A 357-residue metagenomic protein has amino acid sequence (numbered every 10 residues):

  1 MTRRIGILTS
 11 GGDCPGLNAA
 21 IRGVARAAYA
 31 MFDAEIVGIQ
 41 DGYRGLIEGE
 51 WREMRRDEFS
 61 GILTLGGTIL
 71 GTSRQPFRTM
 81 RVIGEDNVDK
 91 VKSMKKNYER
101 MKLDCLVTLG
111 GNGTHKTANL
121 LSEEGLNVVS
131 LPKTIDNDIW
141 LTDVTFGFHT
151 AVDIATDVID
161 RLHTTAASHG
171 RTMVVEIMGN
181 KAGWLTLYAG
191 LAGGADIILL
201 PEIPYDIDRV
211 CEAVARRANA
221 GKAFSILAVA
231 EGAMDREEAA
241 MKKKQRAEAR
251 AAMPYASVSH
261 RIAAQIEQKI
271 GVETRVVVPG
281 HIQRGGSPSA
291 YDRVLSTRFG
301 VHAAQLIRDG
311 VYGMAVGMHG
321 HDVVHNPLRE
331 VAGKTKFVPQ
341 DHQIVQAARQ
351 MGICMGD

Functional and structural regions predicted by a protein language model:
M1-S10, A20-D104, G113, G232-A240 (+5 more regions): A cross-family phosphate/adenosyl-ligand binding-site feature
L8-T9, I39-Q40, G71-T72, T108-G110 (+7 more regions): Short beta-strand segments
G12-P15, E85, N112, T142-T150 (+1 more regions): Alpha-helix capping and helix-loop boundary segments enriched in small/acidic/polar residues
D13-V24, L46-I47, V88-K92, L103-N119 (+6 more regions): Short glycine/serine/threonine-rich phosphate/pyrophosphate-binding segments that cradle anionic phosphate groups
A25-R56, E124-R161: Glycine/threonine-rich beta-strand-loop-alpha-helix active-site module that forms ligand/phosphate-binding
N97, T108-G110, A118-L120, N127 (+2 more regions): Accessory alpha-helical/coil subdomains and C-terminal extensions that flank or cap enzyme catalytic cores
F299-R308: Flexible loop/turn connectors
